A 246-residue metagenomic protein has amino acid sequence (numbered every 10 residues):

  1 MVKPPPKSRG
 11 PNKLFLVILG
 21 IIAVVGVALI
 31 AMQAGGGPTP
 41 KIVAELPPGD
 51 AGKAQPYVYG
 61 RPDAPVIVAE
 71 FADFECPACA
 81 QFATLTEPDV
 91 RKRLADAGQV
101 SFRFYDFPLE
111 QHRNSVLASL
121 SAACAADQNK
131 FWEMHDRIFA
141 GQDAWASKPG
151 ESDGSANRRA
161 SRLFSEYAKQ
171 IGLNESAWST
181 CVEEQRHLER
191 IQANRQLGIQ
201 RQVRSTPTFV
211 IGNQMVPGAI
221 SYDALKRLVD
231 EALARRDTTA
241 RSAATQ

Functional and structural regions predicted by a protein language model:
M1-E110, E189-Q202, D230-Q246: Extracytoplasmic thiol/disulfide redox context detector
P108-T206, V210-T239: Cysteine-centric redox/oxidoreductase cores and disulfide-bonded domains
